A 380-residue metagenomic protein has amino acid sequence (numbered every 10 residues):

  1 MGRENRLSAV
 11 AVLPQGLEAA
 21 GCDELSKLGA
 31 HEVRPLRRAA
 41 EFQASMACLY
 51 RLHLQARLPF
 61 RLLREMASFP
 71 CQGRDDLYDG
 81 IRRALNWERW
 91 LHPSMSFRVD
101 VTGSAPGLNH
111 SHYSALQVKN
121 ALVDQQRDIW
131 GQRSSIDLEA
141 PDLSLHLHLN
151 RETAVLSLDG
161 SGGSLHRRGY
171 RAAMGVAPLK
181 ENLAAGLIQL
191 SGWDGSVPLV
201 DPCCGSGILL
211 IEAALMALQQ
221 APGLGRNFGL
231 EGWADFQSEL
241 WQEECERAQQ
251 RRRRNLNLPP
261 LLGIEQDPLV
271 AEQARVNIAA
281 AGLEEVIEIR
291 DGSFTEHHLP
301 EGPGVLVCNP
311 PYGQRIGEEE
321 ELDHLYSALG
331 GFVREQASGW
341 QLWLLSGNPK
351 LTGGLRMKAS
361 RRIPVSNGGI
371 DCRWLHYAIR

Functional and structural regions predicted by a protein language model:
G2-P141: Non-catalytic nucleic-acid substrate-recognition regions in nucleic-acid-modifying enzymes
L13, E265, S346: Short beta-strand/turn micro-motifs composed of small residues that flank or help shape donor/cofactor-binding pockets
S104-G107, S164, P311-R315: A short, flexible beta-alpha/helix-coil linker loop
L145-L158, L375: C-terminal edge-of-domain segments
L147, P202, S206, P310: Conserved beta-strand/loop positions that form the S-adenosyl-L-methionine
L156-G192: SAM-dependent Rossmann-like transferase core, predominantly class I methyltransferases with a strong bias toward
L179-H298, R315, E319-E321: Conserved S-adenosyl-L-methionine
G292-R380: C-terminal catalytic and target-recognition region of SAM-dependent MTase-like enzymes, primarily methyltransferases
